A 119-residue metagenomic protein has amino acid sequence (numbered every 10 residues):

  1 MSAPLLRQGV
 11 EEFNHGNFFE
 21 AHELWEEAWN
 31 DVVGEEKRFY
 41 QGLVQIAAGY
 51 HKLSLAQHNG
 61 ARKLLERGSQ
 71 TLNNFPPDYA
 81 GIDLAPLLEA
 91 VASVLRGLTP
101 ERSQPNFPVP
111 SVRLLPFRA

Functional and structural regions predicted by a protein language model:
S2-G9: Alpha-helical tetratricopeptide repeat
L43-I46, P77-T99: TPR/TPR-like alpha-solenoid helical repeat scaffolds
H58-P76: TPR/TPR-like (Sel1-like) alpha-helical repeat modules
A90-A119: Terminal, low-structured helical/coil segments at or just beyond the last alpha-helical repeat
